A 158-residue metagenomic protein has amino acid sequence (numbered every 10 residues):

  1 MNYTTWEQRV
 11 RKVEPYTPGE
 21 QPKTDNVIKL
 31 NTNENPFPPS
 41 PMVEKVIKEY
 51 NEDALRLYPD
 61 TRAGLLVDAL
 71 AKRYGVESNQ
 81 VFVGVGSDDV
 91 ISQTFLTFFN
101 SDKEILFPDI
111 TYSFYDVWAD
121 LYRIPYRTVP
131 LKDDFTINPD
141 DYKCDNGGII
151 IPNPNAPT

Functional and structural regions predicted by a protein language model:
M1-L57, I151-N153: N-terminal "arm"/small-domain region of PLP-dependent enzymes with the aminotransferase-like
L55-T158: Conserved core of the PLP fold type I
